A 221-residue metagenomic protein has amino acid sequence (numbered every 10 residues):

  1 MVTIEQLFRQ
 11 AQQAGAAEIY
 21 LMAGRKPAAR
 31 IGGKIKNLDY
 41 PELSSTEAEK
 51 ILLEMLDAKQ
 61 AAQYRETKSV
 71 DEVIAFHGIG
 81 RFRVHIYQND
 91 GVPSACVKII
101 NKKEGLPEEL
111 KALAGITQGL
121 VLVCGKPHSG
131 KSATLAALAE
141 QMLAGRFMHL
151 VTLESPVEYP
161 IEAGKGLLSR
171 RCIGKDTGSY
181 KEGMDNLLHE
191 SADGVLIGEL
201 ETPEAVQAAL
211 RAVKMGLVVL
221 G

Functional and structural regions predicted by a protein language model:
M1-K126, T134, G221: N-terminal "pre-motor" subdomain/linker immediately upstream of P-loop NTPase catalytic cores
F8, L110, A139, M184 (+1 more regions): Generic hydrophobic/aromatic pocket-lining and core-packing "Φ" positions
A14, R146, M215-L217: Helix C-cap/helix->beta junction micro-motif
G24, P127-H128, S155-V157, L200-E201: Short, ordered loop/turn segments at secondary-structure junctions
G33-K36, P156, L188-G221: Conserved P-loop NTPase nucleotide-binding/switch module
G105, K175-S179, E201-E204: Short secondary-structure boundary/capping elements
K111, G115, V121, A136-S191: P-loop NTPase switch/communication element
K131: Conserved lysine of the Walker
